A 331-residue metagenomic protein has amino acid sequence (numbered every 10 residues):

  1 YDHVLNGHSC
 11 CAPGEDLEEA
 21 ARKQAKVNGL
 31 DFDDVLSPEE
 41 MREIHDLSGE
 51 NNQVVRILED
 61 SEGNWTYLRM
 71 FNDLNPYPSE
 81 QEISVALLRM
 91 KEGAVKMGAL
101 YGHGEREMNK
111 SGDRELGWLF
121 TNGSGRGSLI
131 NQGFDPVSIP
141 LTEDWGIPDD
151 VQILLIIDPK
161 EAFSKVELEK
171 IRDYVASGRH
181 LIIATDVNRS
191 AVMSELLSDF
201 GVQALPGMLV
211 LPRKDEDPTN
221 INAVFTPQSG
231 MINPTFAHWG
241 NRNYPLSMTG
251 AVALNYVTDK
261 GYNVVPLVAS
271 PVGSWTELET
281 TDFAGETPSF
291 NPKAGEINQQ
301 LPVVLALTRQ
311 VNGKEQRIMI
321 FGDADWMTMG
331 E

Functional and structural regions predicted by a protein language model:
Y1-L119, G123, S128: Hydrophobic targeting/anchoring helices
G117-E331: Acidic, S/T/G-rich, low-cysteine, solvent-exposed domains in lumenal/extracellular/periplasmic regions of secretory
